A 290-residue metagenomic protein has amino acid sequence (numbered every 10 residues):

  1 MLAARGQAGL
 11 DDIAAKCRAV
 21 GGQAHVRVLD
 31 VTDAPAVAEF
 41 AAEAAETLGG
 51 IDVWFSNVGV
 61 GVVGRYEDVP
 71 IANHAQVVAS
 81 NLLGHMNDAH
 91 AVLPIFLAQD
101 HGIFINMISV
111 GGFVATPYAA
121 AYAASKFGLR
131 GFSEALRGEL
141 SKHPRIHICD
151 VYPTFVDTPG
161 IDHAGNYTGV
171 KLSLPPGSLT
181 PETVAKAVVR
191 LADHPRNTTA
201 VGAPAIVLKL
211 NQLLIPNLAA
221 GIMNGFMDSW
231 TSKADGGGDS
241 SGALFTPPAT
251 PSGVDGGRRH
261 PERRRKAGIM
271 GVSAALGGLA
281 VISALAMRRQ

Functional and structural regions predicted by a protein language model:
M1-D12: Conserved glycine-rich Rossmann-like NAD(P)H-binding loop of the short-chain dehydrogenase/reductase
V28-E39, I71: The beta1-alpha1 cofactor-binding region of Rossmann-like NAD(H)/NADP(H)-dependent oxidoreductases
R65-Y66, N73-A75: Substrate-binding pocket helix/loop in short-chain dehydrogenase/reductase
A89, S125: Active-site helix of classical SDR
S109: Residue(s) in the substrate-gating loop at a strand-loop-helix junction that position the organic substrate next
S141-A234: SDR active-site lid
R265-R289: Hydrophobic alpha-helical topogenic segments used for membrane insertion/localization
